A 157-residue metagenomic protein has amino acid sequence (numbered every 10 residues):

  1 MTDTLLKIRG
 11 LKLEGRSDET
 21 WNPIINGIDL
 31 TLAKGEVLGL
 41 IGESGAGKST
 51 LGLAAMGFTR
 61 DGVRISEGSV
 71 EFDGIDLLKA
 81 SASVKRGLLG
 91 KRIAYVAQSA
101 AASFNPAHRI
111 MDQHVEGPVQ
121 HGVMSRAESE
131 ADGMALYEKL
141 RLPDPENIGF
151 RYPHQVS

Functional and structural regions predicted by a protein language model:
M1-S157: ABC transporter nucleotide-binding domains
